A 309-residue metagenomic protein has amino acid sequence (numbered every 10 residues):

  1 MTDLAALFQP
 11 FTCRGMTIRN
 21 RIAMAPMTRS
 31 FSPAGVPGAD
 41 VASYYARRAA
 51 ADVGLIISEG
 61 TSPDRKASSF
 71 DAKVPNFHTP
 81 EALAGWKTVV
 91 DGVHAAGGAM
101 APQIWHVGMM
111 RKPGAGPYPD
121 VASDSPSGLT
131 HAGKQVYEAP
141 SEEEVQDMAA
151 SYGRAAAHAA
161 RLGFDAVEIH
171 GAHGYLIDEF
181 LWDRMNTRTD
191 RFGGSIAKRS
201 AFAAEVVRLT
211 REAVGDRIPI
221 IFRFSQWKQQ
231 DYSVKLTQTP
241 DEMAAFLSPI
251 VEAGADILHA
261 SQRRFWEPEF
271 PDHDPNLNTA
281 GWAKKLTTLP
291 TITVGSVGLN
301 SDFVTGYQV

Functional and structural regions predicted by a protein language model:
M1-V309: Flavin-dependent oxidoreductase catalytic cores
